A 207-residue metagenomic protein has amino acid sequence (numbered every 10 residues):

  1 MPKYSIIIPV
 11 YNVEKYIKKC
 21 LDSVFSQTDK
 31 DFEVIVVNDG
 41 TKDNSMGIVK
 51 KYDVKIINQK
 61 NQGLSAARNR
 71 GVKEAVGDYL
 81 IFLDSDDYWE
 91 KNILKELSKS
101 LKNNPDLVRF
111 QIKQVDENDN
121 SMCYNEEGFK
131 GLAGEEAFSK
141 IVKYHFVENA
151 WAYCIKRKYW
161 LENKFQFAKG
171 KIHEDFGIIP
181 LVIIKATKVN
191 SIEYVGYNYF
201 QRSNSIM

Functional and structural regions predicted by a protein language model:
M1-M207: Nucleotide-sugar donor-binding/catalytic module of glycosyltransferases that assemble extracellular/cell-envelope
